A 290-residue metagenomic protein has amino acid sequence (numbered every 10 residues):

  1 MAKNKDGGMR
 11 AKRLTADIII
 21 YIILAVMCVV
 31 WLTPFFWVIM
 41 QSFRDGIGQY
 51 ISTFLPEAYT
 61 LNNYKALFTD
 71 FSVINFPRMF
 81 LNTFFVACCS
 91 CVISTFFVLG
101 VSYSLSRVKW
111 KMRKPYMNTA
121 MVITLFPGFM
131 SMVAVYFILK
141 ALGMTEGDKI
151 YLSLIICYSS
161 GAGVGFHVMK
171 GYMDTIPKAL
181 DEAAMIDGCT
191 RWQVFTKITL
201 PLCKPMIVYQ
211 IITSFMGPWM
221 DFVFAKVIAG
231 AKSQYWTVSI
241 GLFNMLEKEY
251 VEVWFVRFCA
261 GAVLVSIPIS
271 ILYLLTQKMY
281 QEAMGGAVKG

Functional and structural regions predicted by a protein language model:
M1-K12: Short, Lys/Arg-rich, polar N-terminal cytosolic tail immediately upstream of the first transmembrane signal-anchor
R10-G290: A structural signal for multi-pass alpha-helical bundles of membrane permease subunits that mediate small-molecule
